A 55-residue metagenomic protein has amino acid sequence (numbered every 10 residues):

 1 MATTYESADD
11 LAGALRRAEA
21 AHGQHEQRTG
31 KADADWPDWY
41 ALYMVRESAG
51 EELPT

Functional and structural regions predicted by a protein language model:
M1, A18-A21, A32-W39: A general marker of short, structured functional hotspots
A2-Q24: N-terminal acidic leader/helix
D10, P54-T55: Intrinsically disordered, proline/serine/threonine/tyrosine-rich low-complexity regions that carry short linear
T29-L53: Short, charge-rich amphipathic interface segments used for partner binding and complex assembly
